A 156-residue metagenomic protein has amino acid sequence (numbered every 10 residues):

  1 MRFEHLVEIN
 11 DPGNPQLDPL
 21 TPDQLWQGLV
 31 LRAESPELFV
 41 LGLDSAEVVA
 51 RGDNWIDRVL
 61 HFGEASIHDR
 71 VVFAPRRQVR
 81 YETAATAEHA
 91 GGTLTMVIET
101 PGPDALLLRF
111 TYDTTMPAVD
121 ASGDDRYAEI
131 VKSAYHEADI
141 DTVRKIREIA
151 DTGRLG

Functional and structural regions predicted by a protein language model:
M1-E47: Hydrophobic ligand-binding cavity/cleft-lining segments
F3-H5, I56-R58, D69, Y81 (+2 more regions): Hydrophobic residues positioned within well-ordered beta-strands of beta-sheet architectures
I9-D11, E64, Y112-M116: Beta-strand elements of well-folded, non-transmembrane domains
E37-L38, S133, I140, D151: Short, Lys/Arg-rich flexible segments
D44-E47, H68-V72, G92-T100: Hydrophobic/aromatic beta-strand elements that line small-molecule binding cavities or substrate pockets in beta-rich
S45-E47, I146-G156: Short, highly charged C-terminal tails/helix-capping segments
V48-T86: Glycine-rich portal/gate segments that line the openings of hydrophobic small-molecule binding cavities
T86-E137: Beta-strand/loop substructures that line and gate deep hydrophobic ligand-binding cavities in soluble
